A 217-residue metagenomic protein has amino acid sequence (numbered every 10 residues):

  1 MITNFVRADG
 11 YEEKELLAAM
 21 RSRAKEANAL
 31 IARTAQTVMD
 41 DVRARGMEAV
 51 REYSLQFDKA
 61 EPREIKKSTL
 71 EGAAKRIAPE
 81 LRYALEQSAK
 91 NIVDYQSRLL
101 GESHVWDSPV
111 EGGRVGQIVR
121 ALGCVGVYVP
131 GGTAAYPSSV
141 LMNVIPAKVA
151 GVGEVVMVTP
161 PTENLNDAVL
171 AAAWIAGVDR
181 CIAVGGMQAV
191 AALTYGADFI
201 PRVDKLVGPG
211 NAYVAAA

Functional and structural regions predicted by a protein language model:
M1, G151, A176-G177: Short, structured coil segments at secondary-structure junctions
M1-G123: N-terminal Rossmann-like NAD(P)+-binding subdomain of aldehyde/semialdehyde dehydrogenases
G46, G153, D179: Short acidic/polar active-site loop segments enriched in Thr and Asp
E48, E163-N164, Q188, A212: Short alpha-helical
W106-A171: Conserved small-residue-rich beta-alpha loop and adjacent elements that most often cradle the phosphate/pyrophosphate
N166-G177, L193: N-terminal small/polar loop signature for handling phosphorylated ligands or for N-terminal nucleophile
G177-A217: Conserved NAD(P)+-binding/catalytic subdomain of aldehyde/semialdehyde dehydrogenases
